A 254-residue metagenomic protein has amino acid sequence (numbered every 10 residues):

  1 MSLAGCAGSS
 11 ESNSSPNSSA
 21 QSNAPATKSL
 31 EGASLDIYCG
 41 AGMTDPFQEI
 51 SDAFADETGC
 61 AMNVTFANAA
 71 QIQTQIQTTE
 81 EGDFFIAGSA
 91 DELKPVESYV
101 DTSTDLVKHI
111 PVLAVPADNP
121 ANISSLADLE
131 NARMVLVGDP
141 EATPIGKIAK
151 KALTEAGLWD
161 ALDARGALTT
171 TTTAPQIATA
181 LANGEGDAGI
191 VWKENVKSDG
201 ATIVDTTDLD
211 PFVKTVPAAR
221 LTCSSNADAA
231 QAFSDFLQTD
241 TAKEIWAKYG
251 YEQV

Functional and structural regions predicted by a protein language model:
C6-A55, A70, T74, A87-D91 (+3 more regions): Exported/periplasmic ABC-transporter solute-binding proteins
D52-V64: Signal peptide-proximal N-terminal region of secreted/periplasmic/extracellular or secretory-lumen proteins
G59, E81-G82, G186: Short, high-confidence coil segments that cap the C-terminus of an alpha-helix and link into the following beta-strand
M62-I72, I76: Central regulatory/effector-binding core of bacterial HTH transcription factors
